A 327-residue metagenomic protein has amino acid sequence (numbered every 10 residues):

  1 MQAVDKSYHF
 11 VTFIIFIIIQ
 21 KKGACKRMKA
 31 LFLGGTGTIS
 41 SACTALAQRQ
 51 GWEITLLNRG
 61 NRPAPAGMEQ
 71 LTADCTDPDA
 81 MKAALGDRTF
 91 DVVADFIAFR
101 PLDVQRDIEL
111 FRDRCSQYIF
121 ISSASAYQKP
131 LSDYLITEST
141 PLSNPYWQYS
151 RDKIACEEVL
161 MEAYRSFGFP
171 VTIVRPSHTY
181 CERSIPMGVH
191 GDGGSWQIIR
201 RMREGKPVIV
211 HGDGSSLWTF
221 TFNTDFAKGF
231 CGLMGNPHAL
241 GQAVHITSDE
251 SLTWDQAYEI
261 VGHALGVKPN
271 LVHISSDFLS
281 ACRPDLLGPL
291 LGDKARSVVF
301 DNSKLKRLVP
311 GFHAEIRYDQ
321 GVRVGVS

Functional and structural regions predicted by a protein language model:
A30-Q50: N-terminal Rossmann NAD(P)H-binding glycine-rich loop of SDR-like oxidoreductase domains
L33, C181, V210-S216, V244-S251 (+3 more regions): Glycine-rich Rossmann NAD(P)(H)-binding loop
S123-Q148, E162-F167, S184: Active-site "gating" loop of Rossmann-like NAD(P)-dependent oxidoreductase/epimerase domains
E158-G188: Conserved beta-loop-beta element that borders a ligand/cofactor-binding pocket
H190-I198, H211-M234, G241-Q242, Q320: Substrate-positioning beta->alpha
N223, S280-F312: Conserved C-terminal active-site "lid" loop/helix of NAD(P)H-dependent oxidoreductases that clamps the redox cofactor
G232-L290, V324: Mid/C-terminal beta-alpha module of Rossmann-like enzyme folds, strongest in SDR-family dehydrogenases/epimerases
I316-S327: Amphipathic terminal alpha-helices
